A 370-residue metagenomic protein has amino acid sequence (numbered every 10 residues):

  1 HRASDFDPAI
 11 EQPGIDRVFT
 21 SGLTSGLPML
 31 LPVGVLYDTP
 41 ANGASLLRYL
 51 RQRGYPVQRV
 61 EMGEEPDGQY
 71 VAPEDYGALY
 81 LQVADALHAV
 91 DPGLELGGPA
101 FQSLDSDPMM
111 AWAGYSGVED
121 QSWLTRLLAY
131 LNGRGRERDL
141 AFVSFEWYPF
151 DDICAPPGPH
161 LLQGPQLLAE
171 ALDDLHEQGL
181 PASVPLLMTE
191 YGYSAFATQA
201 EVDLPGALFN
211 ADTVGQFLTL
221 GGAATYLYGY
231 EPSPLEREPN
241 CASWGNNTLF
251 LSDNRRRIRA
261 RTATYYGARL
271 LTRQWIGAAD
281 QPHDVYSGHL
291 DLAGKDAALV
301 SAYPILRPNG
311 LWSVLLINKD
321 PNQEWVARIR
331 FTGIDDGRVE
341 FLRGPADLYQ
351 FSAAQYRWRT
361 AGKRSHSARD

Functional and structural regions predicted by a protein language model:
H1-D38, S45, Y55, R59-M62 (+1 more regions): N-terminal substrate-binding region of glycoside hydrolase catalytic domains
A3-P8, M110-G117, Q121, A242-N254 (+3 more regions): Surface-exposed intrinsically disordered loops and tails
M29-V33, Q58-M62, L96-G98, V143-F145 (+2 more regions): Hydrophobic faces of well-ordered beta-strands that scaffold small-molecule active sites in alpha/beta enzyme cores
D38-T39, D67-Q69, L104-S106, F150-C154 (+4 more regions): Flexible loop/turn segments at secondary-structure boundaries
L46, D75-Q216, L220: Noncatalytic carbohydrate-binding groove/subsite architecture in carbohydrate-active enzymes
L47, D335-D370: Acidic, Ser/Thr/Pro-rich beta/coil linker or hinge segments at domain junctions
Y193-S301, P308-N309: Aromatic/acidic polysaccharide-binding cleft in carbohydrate-active enzymes
G294-G344, F351-A353: Carbohydrate-binding surface patches
